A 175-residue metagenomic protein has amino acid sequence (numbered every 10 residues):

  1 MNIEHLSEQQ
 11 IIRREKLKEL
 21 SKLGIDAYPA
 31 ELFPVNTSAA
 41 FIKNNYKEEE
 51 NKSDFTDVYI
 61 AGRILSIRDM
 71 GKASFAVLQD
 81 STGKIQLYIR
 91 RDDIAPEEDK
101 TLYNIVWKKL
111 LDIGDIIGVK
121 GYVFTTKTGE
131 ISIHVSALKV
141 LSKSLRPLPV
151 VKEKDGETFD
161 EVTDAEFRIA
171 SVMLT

Functional and structural regions predicted by a protein language model:
M1-T175: Class II aminoacyl-tRNA synthetase catalytic cores and aaRS-like
